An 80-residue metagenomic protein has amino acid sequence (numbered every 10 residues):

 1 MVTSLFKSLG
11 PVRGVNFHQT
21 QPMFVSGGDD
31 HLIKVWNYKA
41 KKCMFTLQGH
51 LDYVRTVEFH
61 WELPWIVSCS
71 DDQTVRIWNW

Functional and structural regions predicted by a protein language model:
V2-K7, G14, G27, C43-G49 (+2 more regions): Short C-terminal beta-strands that terminate individual repeats in beta-propeller domains, predominantly WD40 blades
S4-L5, N16, W36, W78: Short hydrophobic/aromatic-rich motifs at helix boundaries and adjacent loops
G10-R13, P22, D30-K34, K42 (+3 more regions): Short coil/turn segments within WD40 beta-propeller repeats
H18-T20, H60-E62: Structural WD40 beta-propeller signal
Y38-K41, W80: Short loop/turn segments that connect beta-strands within beta-propeller blades
